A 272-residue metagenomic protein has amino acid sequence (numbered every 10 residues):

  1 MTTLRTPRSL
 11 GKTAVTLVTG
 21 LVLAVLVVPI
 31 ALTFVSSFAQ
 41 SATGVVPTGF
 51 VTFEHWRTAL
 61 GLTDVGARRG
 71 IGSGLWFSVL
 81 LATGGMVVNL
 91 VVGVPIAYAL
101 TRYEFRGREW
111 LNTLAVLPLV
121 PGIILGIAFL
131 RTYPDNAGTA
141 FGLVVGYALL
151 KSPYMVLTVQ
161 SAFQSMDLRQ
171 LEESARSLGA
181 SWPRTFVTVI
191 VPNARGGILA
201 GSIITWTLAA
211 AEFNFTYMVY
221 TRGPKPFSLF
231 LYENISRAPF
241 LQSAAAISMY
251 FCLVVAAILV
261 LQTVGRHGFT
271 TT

Functional and structural regions predicted by a protein language model:
M1-W76, I258-V260, G265-T272: N-terminal, non-cleaved signal-anchor transmembrane helix
T2-L17, Q160-E172, R176, W182-I190 (+1 more regions): C-terminal transmembrane helix and the adjacent membrane-cytosol boundary/short C-terminal tail of inner/organellar
R5-K12, A42, H55-V65, A210-V260 (+1 more regions): Interhelical loop and adjacent transmembrane-helix boundary motif in polytopic membrane transport permeases
K12-T19, V92-F129: Cytoplasmic-entry segments and transmembrane alpha-helices of multi-pass inner-membrane transporters
L17-V18, L26-I30, L149, V156-V159 (+2 more regions): Transmembrane alpha-helices
V28-A31, V35-F38, V91-P95, G142-V145 (+5 more regions): Membrane-embedded alpha-helices of multi-pass transport/permease systems
A67-L100: Transmembrane alpha-helix signature in integral membrane proteins
G107-W110, P121-P153, P183, V219-R222: Membrane-interfacial helix termini and adjacent extracytoplasmic/periplasmic loops of multi-pass transporters
